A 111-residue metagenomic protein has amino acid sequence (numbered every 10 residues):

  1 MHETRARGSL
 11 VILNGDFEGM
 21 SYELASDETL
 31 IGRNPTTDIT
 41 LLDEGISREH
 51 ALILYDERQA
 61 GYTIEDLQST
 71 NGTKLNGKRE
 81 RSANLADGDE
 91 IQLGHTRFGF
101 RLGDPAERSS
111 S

Functional and structural regions predicted by a protein language model:
M1-G8, T96-S111: Regulatory inter-domain linker segments that are low-complexity and enriched for serine/threonine/proline
H2-E3, N14-D16: A short, N-terminal "cap"/entry segment at the start of jelly-roll beta-barrel domains of the cupin/DSBH fold
G8-N14: A short beta-strand micro-motif
E18-R97, L102: Forkhead-associated
